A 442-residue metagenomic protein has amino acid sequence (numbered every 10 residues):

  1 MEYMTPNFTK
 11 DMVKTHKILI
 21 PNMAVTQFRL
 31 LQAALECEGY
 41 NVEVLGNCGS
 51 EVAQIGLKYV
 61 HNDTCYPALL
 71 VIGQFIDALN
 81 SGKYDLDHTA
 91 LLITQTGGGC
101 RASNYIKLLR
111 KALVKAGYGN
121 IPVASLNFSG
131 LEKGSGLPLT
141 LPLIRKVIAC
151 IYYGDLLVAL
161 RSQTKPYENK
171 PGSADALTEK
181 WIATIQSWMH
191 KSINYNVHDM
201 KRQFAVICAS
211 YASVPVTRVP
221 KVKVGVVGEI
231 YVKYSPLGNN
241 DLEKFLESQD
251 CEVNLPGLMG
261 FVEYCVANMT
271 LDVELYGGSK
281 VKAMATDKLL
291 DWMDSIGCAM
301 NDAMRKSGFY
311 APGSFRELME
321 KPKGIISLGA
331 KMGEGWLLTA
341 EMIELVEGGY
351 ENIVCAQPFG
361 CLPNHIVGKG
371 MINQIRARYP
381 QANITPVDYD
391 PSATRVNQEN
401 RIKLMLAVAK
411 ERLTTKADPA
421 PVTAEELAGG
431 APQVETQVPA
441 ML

Functional and structural regions predicted by a protein language model:
M1-L442: An N-terminal assembly and electron-transfer interface module characteristic of large anaerobic redox and radical
